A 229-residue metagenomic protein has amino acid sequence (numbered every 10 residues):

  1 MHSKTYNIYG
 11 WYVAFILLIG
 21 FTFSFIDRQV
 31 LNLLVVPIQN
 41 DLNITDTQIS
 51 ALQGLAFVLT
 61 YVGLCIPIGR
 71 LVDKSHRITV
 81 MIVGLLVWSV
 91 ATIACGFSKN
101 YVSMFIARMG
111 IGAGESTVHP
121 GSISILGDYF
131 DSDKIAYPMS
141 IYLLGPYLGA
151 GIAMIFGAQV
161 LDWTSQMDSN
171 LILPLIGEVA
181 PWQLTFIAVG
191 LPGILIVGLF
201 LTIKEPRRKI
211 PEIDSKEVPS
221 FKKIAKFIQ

Functional and structural regions predicted by a protein language model:
M1-I26: Cytosolic juxtamembrane N-terminal segment immediately preceding the first transmembrane helix of multi-pass
Q29, F57-I66, S116, A150-G151: Residue-level signature of mid-helix packing/kink "hotspots" within the transmembrane helices of 12-pass Major
L34-G63: Extracellular/periplasmic helix-loop-helix junction of adjacent transmembrane segments in MFS-like secondary
N43, H76, F97-S103, G114 (+1 more regions): Helix-breaking motifs and short loop linkers at transmembrane-helix boundaries and internal kinks in secondary membrane
G63-V102: Conserved MFS/SLC helix-loop-helix module at the cytosolic interface between two early adjacent transmembrane helices
I106-P146: Cytoplasmic helix-loop-helix junction between adjacent transmembrane helices in 12-TM secondary transporters
Y142, P146-L201: Helix-loop-helix hairpin linking two adjacent transmembrane segments in secondary transporters
I203-K226: Flexible cytoplasmic inter-helical loops of multi-pass small-molecule transporters
